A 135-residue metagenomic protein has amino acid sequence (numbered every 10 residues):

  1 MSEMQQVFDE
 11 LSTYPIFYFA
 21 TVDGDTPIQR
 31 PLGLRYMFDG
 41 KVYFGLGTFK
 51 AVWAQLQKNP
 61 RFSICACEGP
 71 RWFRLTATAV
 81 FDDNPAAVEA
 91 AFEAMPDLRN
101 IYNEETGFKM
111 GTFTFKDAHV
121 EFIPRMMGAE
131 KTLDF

Functional and structural regions predicted by a protein language model:
M1-Q5, L46-F49, P96-L98: Charged, amphipathic alpha-helical segments
D9-D23, F62-I64: A short, Trp-centered hydrophobic/proline-enriched beta-strand micro-motif
Y18, V42-Y43, S63, R74 (+1 more regions): General beta-strand recognition
P31-G33: Conserved beta-strand in the GNAT
R35-P70: A short mixed-secondary-structure module that forms the rim of ligand-binding clefts
R74-F135: Charged, gly/pro-rich active-site loop segments
